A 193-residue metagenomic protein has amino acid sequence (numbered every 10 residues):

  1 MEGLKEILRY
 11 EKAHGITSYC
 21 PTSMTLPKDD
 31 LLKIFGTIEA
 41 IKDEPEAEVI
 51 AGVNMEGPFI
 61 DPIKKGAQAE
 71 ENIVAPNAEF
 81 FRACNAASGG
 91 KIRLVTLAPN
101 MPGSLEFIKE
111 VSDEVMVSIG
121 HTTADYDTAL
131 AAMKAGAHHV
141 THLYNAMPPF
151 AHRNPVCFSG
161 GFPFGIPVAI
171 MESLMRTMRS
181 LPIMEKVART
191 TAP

Functional and structural regions predicted by a protein language model:
M1-E2, A67-V74, M116-G120: Active-site mouth loops of central-metabolism enzymes
E2-G3, I34-T37, N77-E79, R153-F158: Charged helix-capping and loop-helix junction motifs
K5-I34, E48-D61, S88-N100, M116-S118 (+3 more regions): Divalent metal-dependent hydrolysis catalytic cores, especially in the metallo-beta-lactamase
L8, A13, K42-E46, R82-S88 (+2 more regions): Acidic (Asp/Glu)-rich catalytic clusters
L31-E44, F107-M116: Short, electropositive alpha-helical surface patch
L31-I34, I63-A69, F107-I108, H152 (+1 more regions): Short acidic, glycine/serine/threonine-rich loops at helix termini
D61-G89: Conserved phosphate-binding/catalytic loop of the ribokinase/pfkB sugar-kinase fold
A86-P193: Active-site core of metal-dependent hydrolases
